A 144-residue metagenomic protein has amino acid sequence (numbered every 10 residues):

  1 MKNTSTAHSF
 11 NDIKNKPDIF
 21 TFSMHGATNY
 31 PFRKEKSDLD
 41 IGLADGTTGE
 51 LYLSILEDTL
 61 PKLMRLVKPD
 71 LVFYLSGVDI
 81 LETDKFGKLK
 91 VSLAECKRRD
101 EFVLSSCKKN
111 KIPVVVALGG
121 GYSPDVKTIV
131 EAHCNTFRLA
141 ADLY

Functional and structural regions predicted by a protein language model:
M1-Y144: A general "terminal functional-core" signal
